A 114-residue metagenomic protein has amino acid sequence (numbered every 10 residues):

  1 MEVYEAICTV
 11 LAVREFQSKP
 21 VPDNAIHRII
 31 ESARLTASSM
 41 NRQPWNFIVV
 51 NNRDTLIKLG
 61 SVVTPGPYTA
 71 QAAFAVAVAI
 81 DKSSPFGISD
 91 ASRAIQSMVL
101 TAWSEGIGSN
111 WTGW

Functional and structural regions predicted by a protein language model:
M1-A25: Specificity-determining recognition surfaces
N24-I95: Glycine/small-residue-rich phosphate/adenosyl-binding loop
A70, E105-I107: Short, structured loop/turn "capping" segments at alpha-beta junctions
V76-V78, V99, W111: Short, hydrophobic/aromatic-rich beta-strand segments within well-structured domains
L100-S104: Short hydrophobic alpha-helices that are characteristic scaffold elements of the AMP-binding
I107-W114: GST superfamily/GST-like fold recognition
